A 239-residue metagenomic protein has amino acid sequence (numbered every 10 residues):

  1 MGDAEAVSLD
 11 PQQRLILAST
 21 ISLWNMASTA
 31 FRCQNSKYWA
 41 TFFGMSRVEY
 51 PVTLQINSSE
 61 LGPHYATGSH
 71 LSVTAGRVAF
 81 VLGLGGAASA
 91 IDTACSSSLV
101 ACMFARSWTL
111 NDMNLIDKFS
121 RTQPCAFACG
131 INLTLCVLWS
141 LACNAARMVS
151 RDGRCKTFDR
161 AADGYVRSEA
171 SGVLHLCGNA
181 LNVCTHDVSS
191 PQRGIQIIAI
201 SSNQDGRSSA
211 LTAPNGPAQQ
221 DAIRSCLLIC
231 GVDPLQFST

Functional and structural regions predicted by a protein language model:
M1-T239: Condensing-enzyme catalytic core of the thiolase-fold
